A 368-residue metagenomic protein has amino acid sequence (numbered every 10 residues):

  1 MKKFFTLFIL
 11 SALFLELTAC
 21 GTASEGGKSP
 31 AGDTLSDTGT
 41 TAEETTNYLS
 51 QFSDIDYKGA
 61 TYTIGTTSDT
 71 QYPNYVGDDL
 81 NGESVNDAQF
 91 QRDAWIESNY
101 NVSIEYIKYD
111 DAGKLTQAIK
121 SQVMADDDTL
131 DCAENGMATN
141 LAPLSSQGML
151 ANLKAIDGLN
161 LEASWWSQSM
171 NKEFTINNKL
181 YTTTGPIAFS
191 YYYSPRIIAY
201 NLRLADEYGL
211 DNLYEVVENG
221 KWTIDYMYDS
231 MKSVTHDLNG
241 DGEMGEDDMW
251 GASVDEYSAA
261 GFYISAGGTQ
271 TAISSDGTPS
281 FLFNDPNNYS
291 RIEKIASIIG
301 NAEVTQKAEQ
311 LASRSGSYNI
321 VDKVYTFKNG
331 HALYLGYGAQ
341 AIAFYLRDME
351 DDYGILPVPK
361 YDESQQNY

Functional and structural regions predicted by a protein language model:
E16-A19: C-terminal motif of bacterial Sec signal peptides marking the signal peptidase cleavage site
Y57-S84, V102-I107, C132: Short, well-ordered beta-strand elements
G65-S68, D127-A133, M137-A138, I176-I198 (+2 more regions): Extracytoplasmic/periplasmic solute-binding protein
N74-N101, I198, R203-A205: Short, polar/charged alpha-helical segment
N99-T175: Extracytoplasmic "Venus flytrap"/periplasmic binding protein-like
K154-W166, V217-N219, G245, Q270-S290 (+1 more regions): Short, solvent-exposed loop/beta-turn-alpha elements that line the ligand-binding surface or hinge of extracytoplasmic
Y228-M231, Y263-I264, T269-G316: Glycine-centered hinge/linker elements that transmit conformational signals in sensory and ligand-binding systems
L346-Y368: Extracytoplasmic/periplasmic substrate-recognition and gating elements
